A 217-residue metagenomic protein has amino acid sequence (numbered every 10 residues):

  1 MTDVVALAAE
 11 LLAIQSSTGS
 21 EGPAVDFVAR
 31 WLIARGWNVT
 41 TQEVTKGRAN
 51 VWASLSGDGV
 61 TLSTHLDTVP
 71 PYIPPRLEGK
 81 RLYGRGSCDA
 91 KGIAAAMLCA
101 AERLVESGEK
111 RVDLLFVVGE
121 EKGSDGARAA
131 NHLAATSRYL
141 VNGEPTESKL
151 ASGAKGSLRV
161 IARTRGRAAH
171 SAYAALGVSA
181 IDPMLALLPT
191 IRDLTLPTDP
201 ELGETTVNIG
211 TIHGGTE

Functional and structural regions predicted by a protein language model:
M1-S87, E109: Acidic/His- and Gly-rich active-site-bordering loop/insert found across diverse amide/peptide-bond hydrolases
E10, C99-E106, A186-R192: Short glycine/serine- and small hydrophobic-enriched flexible loop segments
Q15, L32, A53, L62-H65 (+5 more regions): Buried hydrophobic positions in well-ordered alpha/beta secondary-structure cores of metabolic enzymes
W37-T41, K149, I209: A short linear hydrophobic-aromatic micro-motif
Y72-I73, S148-G153, H213-E217: Short beta-strand/turn micro-motifs at beta-sheet edges
K91, A95-R159: Acidic/histidine-rich catalytic neighborhood of metal-dependent amide-processing enzymes
N142, K149-P183: Metal-dependent peptidase/peptidase-like ectodomains
Y173-I212: Acidic-enriched catalytic cores of C-N bond-cleaving enzymes acting on peptides and small amides
